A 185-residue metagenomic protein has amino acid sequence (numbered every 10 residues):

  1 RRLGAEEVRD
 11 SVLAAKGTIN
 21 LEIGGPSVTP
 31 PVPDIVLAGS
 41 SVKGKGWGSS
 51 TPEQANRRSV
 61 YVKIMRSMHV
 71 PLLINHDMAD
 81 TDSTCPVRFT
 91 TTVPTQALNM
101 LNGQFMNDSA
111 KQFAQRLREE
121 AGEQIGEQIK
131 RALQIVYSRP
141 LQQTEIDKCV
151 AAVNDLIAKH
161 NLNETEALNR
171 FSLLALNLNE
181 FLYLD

Functional and structural regions predicted by a protein language model:
R1-V136, P140, A175-D185: An acidic, gly/pro-interrupted, aromatic-rich
T51-Q54, E164-L168: Glycine-rich, flexible loop segments associated with nucleotide phosphate handling
E123-I125, A158-A167: Short, charged, surface-exposed loops that flank catalytic or proteolytic processing sites
D147-A158: Amphipathic alpha-helical segments that form the core helices of the histone-fold
F171: Globin-like tetrapyrrole-binding proteins
